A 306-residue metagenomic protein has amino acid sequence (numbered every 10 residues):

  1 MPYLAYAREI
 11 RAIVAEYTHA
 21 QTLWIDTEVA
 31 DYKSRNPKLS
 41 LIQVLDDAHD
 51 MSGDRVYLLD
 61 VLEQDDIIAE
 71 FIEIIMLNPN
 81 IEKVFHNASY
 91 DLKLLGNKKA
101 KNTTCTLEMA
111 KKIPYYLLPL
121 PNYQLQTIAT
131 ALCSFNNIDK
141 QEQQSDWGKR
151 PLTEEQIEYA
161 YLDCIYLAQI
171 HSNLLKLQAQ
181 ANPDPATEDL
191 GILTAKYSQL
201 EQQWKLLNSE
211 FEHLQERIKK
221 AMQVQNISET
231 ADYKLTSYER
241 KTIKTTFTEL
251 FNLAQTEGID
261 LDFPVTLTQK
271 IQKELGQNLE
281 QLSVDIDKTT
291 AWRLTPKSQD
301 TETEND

Functional and structural regions predicted by a protein language model:
M1-T27, T303-D306: N-terminal accessory regions of nucleic-acid-interacting proteins
P2-A5, A20-L23, Y32-L162, Y166: Conserved DEDDh/DEDDy metal-dependent 3′-5′ exonuclease domain
E9-I13, I67-F71, Q124-I128, E155 (+4 more regions): Exposed alpha-helical structural elements
V14, I72-M76, A129, H171 (+1 more regions): A generic alpha-helix structural signal
T22-W24, L118-P121, N137-Q141, S172 (+6 more regions): Residue-level signal for secondary-structure boundary elements
E154-S209, Q215: Mixed-charge, glycine-rich, non-catalytic linkers/tails in nucleic-acid processing enzymes
K205-D306: Extended, charge-rich alpha-helical segments
